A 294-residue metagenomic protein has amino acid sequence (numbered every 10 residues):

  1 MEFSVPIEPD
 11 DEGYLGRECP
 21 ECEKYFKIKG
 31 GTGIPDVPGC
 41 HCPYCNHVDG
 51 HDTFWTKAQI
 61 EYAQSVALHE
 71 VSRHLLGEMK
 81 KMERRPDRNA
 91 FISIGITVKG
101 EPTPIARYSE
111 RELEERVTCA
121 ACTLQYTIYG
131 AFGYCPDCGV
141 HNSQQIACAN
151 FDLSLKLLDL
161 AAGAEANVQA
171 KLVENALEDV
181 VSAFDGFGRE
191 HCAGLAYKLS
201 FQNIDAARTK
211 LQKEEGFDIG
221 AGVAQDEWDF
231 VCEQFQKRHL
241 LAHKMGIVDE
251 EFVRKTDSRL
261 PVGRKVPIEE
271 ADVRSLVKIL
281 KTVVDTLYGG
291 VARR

Functional and structural regions predicted by a protein language model:
M1-I34: Generic N-terminal amphipathic/basic segments
E2-G13, E83-R294: Amphipathic alpha-helical interface elements
E12, R17-P20, V37, C42 (+1 more regions): Non-catalytic interaction modules of co-chaperones and other macromolecular assembly/maintenance factors
P20-E23, N46-D49, C122-T123, G139-V140: Cys/His-coordinated zinc-binding microdomains
I28-G31, D49-K57, A131, R189-A196: Short, solvent-exposed secondary-structure capping/transition elements
G30-C40, Q125-Y134: Short linker/helix segments within small regulatory modules
C40, G50-T53, Y134-D137: Compositionally biased, non-globular sequence tracts
Y44-A63, H69-K80, N142-K156: Short metal-binding segments enriched for Cys and/or His
